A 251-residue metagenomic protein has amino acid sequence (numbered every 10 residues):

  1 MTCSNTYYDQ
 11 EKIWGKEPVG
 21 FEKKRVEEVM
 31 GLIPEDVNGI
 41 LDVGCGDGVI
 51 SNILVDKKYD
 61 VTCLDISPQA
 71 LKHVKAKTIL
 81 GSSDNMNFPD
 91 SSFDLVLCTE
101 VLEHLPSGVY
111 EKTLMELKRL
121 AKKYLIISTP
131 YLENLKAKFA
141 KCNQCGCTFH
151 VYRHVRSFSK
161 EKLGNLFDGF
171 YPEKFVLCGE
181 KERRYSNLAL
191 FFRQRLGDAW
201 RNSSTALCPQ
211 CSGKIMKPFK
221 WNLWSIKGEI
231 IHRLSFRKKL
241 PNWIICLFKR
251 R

Functional and structural regions predicted by a protein language model:
M1-D90, L97, E111-L114, N143 (+4 more regions): Conserved N-terminal segment of class I S-adenosyl-L-methionine
V61, L125, F170-E173: Hydrophobic anchor at the start of a short beta-strand that flanks the dinucleotide cofactor-binding loop
L97-G108: A short SAM/SAH-binding and catalytic strip from SAM-dependent methyltransferases
E111-K123: A short glycine-rich, Lys/Arg-flanked "PGG" loop and its adjoining helix->strand segment in the class I
I126-T148: Conserved class I S-adenosyl-L-methionine
H154-Y171: Short alpha-helix
E173-G213: Conserved catalytic loop of SAM-dependent methyltransferase domains
M216: Short functional micro-motifs and their immediate structural scaffolds
